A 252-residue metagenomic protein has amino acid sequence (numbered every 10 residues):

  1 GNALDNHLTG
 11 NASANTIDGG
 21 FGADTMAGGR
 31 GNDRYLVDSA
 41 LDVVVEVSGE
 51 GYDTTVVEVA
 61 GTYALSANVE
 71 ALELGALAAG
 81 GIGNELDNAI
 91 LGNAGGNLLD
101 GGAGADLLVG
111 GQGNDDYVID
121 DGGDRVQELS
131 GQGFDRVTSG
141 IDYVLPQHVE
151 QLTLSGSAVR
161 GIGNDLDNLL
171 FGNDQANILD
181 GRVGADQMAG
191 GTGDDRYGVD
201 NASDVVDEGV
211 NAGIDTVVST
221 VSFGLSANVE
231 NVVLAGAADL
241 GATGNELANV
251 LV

Functional and structural regions predicted by a protein language model:
G1-V45, Y52-D207, I214-V252: Glycine- and aspartate-rich repeat motifs characteristic of hemolysin/RTX-like Ca2+-binding segments in secreted
